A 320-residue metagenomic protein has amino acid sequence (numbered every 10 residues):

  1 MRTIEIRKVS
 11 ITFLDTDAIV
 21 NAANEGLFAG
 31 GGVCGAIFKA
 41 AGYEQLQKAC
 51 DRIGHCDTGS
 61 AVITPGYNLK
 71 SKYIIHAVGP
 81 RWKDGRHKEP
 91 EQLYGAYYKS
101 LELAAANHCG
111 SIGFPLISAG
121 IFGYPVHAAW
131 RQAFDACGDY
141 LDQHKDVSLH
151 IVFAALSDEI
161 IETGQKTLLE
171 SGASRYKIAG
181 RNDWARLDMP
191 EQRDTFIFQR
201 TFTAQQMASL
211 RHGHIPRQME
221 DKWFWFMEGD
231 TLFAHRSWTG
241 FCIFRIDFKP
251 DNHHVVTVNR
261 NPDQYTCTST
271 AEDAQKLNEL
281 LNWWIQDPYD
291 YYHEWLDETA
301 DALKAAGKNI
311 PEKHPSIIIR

Functional and structural regions predicted by a protein language model:
M1-A106: Glycine-/small-residue-enriched capping loops at alpha/beta junctions
A61, W225, I246-F248: A structural signal for short hydrophobic beta-strand segments in well-ordered beta-sheet cores
R81-A173: Phosphate/ribose-phosphate-bearing ligand recognition and processing surfaces, centered on ADP-ribose/NAD(+/P+) systems
N107-G110, M227-D230, K249-H253: A short, structured loop/turn motif at beta-sheet edges
A173-G229, I317-I319: Negatively charged, low-complexity tracts enriched in Asp/Glu with abundant Ser/Thr
T231-P250: Canonical SH2 domain fold
N252-R320: Polybasic, proline/glycine-rich intrinsically disordered low-complexity segments
